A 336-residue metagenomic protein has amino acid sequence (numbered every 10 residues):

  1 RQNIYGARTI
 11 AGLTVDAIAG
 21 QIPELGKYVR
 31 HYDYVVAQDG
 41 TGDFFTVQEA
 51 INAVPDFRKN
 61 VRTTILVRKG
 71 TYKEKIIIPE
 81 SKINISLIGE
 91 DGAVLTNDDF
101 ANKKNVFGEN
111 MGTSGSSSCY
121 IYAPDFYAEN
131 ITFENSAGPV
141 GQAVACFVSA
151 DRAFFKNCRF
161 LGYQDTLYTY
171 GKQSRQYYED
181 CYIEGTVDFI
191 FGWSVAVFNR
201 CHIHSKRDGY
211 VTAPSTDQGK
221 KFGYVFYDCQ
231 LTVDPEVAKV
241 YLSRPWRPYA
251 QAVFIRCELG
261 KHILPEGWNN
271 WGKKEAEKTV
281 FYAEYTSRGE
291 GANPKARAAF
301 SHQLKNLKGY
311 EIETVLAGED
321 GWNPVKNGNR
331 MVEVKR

Functional and structural regions predicted by a protein language model:
R1-E24: Histidine-centered active-site loop/cap adjacent to the catalytic His in serine esterases/O-acetyl transfer systems
L25-R336: Sequence-level preference for short, compositionally simple segments enriched in small aliphatic or small polar residues
